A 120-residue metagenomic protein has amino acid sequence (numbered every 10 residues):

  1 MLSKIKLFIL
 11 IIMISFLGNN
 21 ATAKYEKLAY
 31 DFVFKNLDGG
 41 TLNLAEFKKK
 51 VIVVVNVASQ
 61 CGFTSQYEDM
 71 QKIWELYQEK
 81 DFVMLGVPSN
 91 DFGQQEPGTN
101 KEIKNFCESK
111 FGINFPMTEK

Functional and structural regions predicted by a protein language model:
M1-I9: Bacterial N-terminal signal peptides that target proteins for export
F8-F16: Bacterial N-terminal signal peptides
T22-A45: N-terminal "domain-start" segment that seeds a small globular fold
K35, V55, T118-E119: Residue-level detector of conserved, well-ordered beta-strand and adjacent loop positions that form binding/recognition
K48-V53: Local sequence-structure signature of Cys/Sec-based thiol-disulfide redox active-site neighborhoods
V55-Q60, S89: Aromatic-flanked redox-active Cys/Sec active sites in thiol-based oxidoreductases, especially the WC-centered
F63-K120: Structural microenvironment flanking redox-active thiols in thiol-disulfide oxidoreductases
